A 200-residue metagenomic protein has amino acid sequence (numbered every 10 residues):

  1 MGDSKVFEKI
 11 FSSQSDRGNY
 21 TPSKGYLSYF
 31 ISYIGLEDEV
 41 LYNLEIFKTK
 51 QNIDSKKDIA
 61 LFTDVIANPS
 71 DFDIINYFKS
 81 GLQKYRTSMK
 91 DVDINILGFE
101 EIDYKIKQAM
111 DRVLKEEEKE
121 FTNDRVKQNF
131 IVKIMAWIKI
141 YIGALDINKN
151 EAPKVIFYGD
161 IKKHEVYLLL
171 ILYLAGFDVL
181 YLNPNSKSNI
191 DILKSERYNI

Functional and structural regions predicted by a protein language model:
M1-S12, N19-I134, I192-I200: Conserved N-terminal ligand/cofactor-binding loop architecture of enzyme catalytic domains
E116-Y198: Active-site and donor-binding regions of nucleotide-sugar-utilizing enzymes
